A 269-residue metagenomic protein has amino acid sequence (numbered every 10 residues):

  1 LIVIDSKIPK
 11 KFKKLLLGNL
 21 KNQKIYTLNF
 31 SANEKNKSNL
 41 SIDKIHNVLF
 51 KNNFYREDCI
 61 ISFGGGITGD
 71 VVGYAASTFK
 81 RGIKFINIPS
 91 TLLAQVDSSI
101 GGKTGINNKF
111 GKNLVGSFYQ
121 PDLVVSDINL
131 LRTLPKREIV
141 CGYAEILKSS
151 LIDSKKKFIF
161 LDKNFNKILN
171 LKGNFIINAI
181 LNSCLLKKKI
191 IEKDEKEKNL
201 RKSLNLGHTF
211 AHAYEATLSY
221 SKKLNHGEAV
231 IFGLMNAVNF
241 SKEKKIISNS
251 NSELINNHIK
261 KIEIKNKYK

Functional and structural regions predicted by a protein language model:
L1-C59: ATP/NTP phosphate-donor binding region
S6-P9, G65-T68, T91: Short glycine-rich anion-binding loops that position phosphate/pyrophosphate groups of nucleotides and phosphorylated
S62-G65, L204: Active-site alpha-helix of zinc metalloproteases
I67-G73, Q95, A213: Short glycine/serine/threonine-rich phosphate/pyrophosphate-binding segments that cradle anionic phosphate groups
G73-N166: A glycine/threonine-rich phosphate-anchoring loop and its flanking beta-alpha core in nucleotide/phosphate-binding
N164-K269: Active-site segments that bind and position negatively charged phosphate/pyrophosphate groups
